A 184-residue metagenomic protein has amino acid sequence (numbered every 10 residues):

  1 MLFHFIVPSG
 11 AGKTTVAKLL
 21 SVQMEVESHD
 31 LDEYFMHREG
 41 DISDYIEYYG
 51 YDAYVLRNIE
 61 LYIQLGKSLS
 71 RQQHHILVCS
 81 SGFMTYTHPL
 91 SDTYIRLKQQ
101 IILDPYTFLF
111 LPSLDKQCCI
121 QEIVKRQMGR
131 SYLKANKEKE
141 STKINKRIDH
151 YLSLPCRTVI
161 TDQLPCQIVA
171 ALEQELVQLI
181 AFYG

Functional and structural regions predicted by a protein language model:
V7: The Walker A (P-loop) glycine that initiates the GxxxxGKT/S ATP-binding motif of P-loop NTPases
A11: ATP-binding Walker
T14: Walker A/P-loop
K18, V22-L61: Conserved substrate/cofactor phosphate-moiety recognition/catalytic segment in nucleotide-dependent phosphotransferases
Q23, Y106, K146-G184: NTP-dependent small-molecule kinase module
L56-I101: Glycine-rich phosphate-binding loop used to anchor ATP phosphates in small-molecule kinases, encompassing both
Q99-H150: A glycine- and Lys/Arg-enriched "phosphate-lid" helix/loop adjacent to the NTP-binding pocket of small-molecule kinases
